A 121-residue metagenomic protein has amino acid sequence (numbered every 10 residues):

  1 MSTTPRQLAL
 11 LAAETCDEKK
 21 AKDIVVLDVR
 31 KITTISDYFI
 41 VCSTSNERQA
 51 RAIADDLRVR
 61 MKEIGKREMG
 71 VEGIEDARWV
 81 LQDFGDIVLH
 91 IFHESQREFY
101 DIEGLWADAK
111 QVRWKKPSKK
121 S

Functional and structural regions predicted by a protein language model:
M1-V26, R30-K31, S45-A52, V59 (+4 more regions): Long, contiguous binding/interaction regions
S36-Y38: Short amphipathic alpha-helical segments
V41-S43: Short hydrophobic/aromatic beta-strand micro-patches that form the beta-sheet surface supporting nucleotide- or nucleic
Q82-F84: Active-site beta-strand termini and strand-to-loop segments that position acidic
